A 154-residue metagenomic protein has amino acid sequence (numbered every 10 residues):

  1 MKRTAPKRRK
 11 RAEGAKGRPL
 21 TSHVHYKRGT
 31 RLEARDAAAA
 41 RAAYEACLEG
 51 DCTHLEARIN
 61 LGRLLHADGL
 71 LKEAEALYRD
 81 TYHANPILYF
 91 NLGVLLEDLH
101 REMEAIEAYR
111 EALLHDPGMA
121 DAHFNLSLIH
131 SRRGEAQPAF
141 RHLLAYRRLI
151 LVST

Functional and structural regions predicted by a protein language model:
M1-V24: Long, contiguous interaction/recruitment modules in multidomain scaffold/adaptor proteins
P19-G50, R63, A67: Alpha-helical segment of the N-proximal tetratricopeptide repeat
T21, H54, N85-L88, M119 (+1 more regions): Residue-level recognition of tetratricopeptide repeat
L32-E33, H66, F90, V94-E97 (+1 more regions): Position-specific recognition of the canonical hydrophobic site in helix A of tetratricopeptide repeat
L48-E49, R79-H83, R110-L114, R147-R148: Conserved structural position within tetratricopeptide repeats
N60, N91-V94, N125: Canonical tetratricopeptide repeat
